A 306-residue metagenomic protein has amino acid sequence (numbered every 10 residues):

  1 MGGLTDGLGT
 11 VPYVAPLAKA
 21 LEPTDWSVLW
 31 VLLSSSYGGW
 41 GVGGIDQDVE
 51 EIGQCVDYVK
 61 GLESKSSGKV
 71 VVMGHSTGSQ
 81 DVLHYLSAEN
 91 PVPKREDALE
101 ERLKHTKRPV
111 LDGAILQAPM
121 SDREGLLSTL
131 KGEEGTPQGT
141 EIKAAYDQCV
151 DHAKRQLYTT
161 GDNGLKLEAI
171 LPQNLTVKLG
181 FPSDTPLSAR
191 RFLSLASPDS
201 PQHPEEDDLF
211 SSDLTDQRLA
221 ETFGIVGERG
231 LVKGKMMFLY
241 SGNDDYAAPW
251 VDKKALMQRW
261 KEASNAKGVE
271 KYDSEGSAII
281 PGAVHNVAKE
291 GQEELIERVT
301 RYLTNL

Functional and structural regions predicted by a protein language model:
M1-D6, S76, S241-G242: Glycine-rich His-Gly loop
M1-G38, Y58, P249-W250: Short, surface-exposed "cap/lid" segments of acyl-processing enzymes
L8-P12, N90, A288: Short N-terminal helix/helix-N-cap motif within the alpha/beta-hydrolase-1
S36-G41, N286-A288: A short acidic, helix-capping loop that chelates divalent metal ions and anchors anionic groups
G41-S64, S87: Alpha/beta-hydrolase active-site loop
Y58-G161, L165-K166, S194-A196, S200-S211: Primarily recognizes the serine-hydrolase "nucleophile elbow" in alpha/beta-hydrolase and SGNH/GDSL folds
L130-T304: Serine-hydrolase catalytic core
